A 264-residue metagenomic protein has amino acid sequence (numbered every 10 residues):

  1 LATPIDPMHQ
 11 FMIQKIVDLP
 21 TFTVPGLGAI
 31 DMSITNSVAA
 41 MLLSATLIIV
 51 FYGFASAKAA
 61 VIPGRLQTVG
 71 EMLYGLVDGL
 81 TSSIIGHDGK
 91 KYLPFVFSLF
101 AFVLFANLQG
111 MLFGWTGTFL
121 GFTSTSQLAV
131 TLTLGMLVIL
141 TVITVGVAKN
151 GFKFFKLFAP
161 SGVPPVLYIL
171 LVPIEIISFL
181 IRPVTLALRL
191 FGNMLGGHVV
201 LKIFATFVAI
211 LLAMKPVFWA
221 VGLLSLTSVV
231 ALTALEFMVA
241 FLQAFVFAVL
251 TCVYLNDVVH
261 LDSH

Functional and structural regions predicted by a protein language model:
L1-H264: Selective transmembrane helix interface/packing segments
